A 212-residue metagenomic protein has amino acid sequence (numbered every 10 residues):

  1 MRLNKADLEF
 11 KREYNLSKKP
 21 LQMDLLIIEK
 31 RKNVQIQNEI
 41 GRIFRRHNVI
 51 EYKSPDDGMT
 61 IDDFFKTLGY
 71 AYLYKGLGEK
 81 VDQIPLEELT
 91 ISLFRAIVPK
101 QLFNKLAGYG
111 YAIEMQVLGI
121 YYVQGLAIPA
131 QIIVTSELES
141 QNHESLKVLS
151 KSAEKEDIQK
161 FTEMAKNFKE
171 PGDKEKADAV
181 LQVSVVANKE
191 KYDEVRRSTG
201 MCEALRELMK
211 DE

Functional and structural regions predicted by a protein language model:
M1-P129, S136-E139: Accessory alpha/beta interaction modules
L3-K5, Q141, A187-D193: Short helix-capping/linker segments at secondary-structure and domain boundaries
I50, V148-E212: Short, charged alpha-helical interaction segments and adjacent helix-coil junctions
G125, A130, R197-M201: Short, functionally important structural connectors and interaction interfaces within domains
L126-E163: A short, charged helix-loop
